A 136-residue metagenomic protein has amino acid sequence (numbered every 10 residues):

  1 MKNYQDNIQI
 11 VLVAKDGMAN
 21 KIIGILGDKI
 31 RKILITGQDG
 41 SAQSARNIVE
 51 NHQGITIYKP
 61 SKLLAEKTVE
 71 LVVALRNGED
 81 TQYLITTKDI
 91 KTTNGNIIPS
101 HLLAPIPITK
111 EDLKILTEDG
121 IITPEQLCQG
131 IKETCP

Functional and structural regions predicted by a protein language model:
M1-N47: Hydrophobic alpha-helical
N3, N51, L75-E79: Generic structural signal for alpha-helix termini and adjacent loop/cap motifs
I25-D28, V49-N51, L71, I122: Short, glycine/charged-enriched secondary-structure capping and boundary segments
G40, K59-S61, P107: Flexible, solvent-exposed loop/hinge segments that line or gate ligand/substrate-binding clefts
E50-K62: Short beta-strand elements at the ligand-binding edges of bilobed clamshell
K62-V69: Short, amphipathic alpha-helical "lid/cap" segments that border enzyme active or binding sites
L71-P136: Hinge/cleft segment of the Venus flytrap/periplasmic-binding protein
